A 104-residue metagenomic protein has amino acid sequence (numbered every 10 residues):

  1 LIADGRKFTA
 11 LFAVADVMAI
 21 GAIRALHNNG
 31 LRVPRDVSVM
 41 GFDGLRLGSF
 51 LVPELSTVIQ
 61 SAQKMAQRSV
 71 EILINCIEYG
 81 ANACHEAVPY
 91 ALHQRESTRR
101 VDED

Functional and structural regions predicted by a protein language model:
I2-D104: Flexible loop/turn connectors
